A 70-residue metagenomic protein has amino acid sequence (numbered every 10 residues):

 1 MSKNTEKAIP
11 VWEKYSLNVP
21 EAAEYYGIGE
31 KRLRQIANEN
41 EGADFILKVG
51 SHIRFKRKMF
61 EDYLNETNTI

Functional and structural regions predicted by a protein language model:
T5-R32: Polyanion-binding surface elements
W12-K14, T67-I70: Short, Lys/Arg-enriched charge-dense amphipathic segments
L17, R57-K58: Residue-level recognition of hydrophobic positions within alpha-helical transmembrane segments
E24-R54, E61, T67-N68: Major-groove DNA-recognition helix of helix-turn-helix-type DNA-binding domains
